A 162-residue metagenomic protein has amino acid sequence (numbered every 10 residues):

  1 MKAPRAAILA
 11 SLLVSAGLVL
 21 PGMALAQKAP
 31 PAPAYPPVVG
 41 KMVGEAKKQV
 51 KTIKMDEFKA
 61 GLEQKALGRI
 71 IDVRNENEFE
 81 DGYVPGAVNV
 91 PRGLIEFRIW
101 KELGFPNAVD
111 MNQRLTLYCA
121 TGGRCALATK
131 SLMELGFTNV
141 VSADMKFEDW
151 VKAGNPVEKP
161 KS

Functional and structural regions predicted by a protein language model:
K2-R5, S11-L12, L18-D56, A60-L67 (+2 more regions): Rhodanese-like catalytic fold shared by cysteine-dependent sulfurtransferases and DSP/PTP-type phosphatases
I70-D72: Structural scaffold elements adjacent to functional motifs in cytosolic proteins
R74-E76: Solvent-exposed coil/turn segments that connect beta secondary-structure elements in extracytoplasmic/periplasmic
